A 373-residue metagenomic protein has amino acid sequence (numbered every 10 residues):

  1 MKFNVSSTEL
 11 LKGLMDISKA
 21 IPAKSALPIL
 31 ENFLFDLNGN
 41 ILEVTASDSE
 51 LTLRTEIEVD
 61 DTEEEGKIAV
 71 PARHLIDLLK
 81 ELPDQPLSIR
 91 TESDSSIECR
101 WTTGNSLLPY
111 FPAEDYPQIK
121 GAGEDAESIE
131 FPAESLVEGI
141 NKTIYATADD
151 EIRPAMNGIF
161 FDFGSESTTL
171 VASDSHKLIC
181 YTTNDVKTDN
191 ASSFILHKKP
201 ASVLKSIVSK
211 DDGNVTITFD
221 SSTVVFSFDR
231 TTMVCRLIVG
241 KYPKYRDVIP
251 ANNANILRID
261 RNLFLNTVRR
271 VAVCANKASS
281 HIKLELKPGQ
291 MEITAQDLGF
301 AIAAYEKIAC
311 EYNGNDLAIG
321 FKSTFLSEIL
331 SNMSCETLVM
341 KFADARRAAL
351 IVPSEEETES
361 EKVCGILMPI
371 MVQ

Functional and structural regions predicted by a protein language model:
M1-Q373: Structural preference for solvent-exposed beta-strand-turn elements and adjacent flexible terminal/loop segments within
